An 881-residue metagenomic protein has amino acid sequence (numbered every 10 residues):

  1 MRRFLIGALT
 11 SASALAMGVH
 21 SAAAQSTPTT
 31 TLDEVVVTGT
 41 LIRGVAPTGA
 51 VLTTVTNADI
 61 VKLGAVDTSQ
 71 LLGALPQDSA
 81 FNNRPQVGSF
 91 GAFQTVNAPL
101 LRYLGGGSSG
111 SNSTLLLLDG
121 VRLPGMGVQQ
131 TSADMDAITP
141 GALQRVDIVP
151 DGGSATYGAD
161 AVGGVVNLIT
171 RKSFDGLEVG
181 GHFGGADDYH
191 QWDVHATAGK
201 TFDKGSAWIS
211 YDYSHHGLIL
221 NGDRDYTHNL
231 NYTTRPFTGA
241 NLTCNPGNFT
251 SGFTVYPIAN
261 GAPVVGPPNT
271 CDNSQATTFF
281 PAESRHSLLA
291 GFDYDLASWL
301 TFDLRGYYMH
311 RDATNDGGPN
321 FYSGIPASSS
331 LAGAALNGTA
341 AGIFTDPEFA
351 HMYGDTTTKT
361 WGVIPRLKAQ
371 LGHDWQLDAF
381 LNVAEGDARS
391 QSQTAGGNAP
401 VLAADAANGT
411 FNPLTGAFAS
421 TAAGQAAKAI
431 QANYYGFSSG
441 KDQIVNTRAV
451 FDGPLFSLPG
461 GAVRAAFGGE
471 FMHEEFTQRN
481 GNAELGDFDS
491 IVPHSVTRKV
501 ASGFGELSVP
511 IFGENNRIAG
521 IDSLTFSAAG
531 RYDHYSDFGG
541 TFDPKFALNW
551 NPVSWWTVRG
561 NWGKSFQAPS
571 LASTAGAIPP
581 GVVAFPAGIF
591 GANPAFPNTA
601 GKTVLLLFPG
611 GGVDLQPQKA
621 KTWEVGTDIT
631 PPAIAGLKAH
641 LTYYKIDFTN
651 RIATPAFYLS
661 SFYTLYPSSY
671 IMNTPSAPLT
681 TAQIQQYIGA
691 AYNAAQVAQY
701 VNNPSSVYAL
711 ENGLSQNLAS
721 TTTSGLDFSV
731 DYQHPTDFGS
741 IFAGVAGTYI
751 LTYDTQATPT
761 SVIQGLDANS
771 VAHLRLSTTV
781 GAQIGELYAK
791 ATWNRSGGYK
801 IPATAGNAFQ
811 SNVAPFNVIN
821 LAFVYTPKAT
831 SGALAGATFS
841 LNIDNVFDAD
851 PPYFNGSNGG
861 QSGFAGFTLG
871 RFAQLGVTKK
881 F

Functional and structural regions predicted by a protein language model:
T27-T29, S173-G176, D203-K204, A297-L300 (+9 more regions): Short loop/turn motifs that connect adjacent beta-strands in outer-membrane beta-barrel proteins
D33-S69, F93: N-terminal periplasmic "start-of-domain" segments of outer-membrane beta-barrel proteins
T68-L71, N97-R102, L117, D134-D136 (+2 more regions): N-terminal periplasmic accessory domains that precede and gate Gram-negative outer-membrane beta-barrel machines
G73-V121: Extracytoplasmic beta-strand/coil segments of soluble accessory domains associated with Gram-negative outer-membrane
S109, L116, I219, D223 (+11 more regions): Surface-exposed, low-complexity loop segments enriched in small/polar and acidic residues
V121-P150: Short acidic/polar hinge/loop motifs at secondary-structure boundaries that mediate gating or recognition
G397, D647-T649, L751, N794-P802 (+1 more regions): C-terminal beta-signal and adjacent terminal beta-strands/loops of Gram-negative outer-membrane beta-barrel proteins
G581, A743-S831: C-terminal beta-barrel architecture of Gram-negative outer-membrane proteins
